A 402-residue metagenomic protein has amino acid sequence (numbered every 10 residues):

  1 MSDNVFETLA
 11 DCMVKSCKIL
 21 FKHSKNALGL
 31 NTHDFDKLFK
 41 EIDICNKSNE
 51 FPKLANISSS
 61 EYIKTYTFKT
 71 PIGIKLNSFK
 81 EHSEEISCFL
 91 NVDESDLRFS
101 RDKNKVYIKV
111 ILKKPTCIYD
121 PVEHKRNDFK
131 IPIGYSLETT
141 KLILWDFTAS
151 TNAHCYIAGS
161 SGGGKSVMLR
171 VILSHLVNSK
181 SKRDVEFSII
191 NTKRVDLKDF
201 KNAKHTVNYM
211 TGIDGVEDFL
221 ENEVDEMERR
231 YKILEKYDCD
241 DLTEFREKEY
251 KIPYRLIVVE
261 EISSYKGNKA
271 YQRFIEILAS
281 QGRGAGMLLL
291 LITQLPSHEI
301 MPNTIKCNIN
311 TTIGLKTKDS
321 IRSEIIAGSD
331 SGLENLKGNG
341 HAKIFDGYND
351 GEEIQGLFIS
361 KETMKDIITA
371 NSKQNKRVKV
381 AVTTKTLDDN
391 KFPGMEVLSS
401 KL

Functional and structural regions predicted by a protein language model:
M1-L20, I63-T67, D102-K103, P121-K236 (+6 more regions): P-loop NTPase catalytic phosphate-binding loop
C12-K141, S150, P296: N-terminal "pre-motor" subdomain/linker immediately upstream of P-loop NTPase catalytic cores
T70-P71, V207-N208, E247: Residue-level detector of alpha-helix boundaries and kinks
Y237-Y254: Mid-core helix/loop region of P-loop NTP-binding domains shared across ATPases and GTPases
R322: Surface-exposed substrate-engagement region within the catalytic domains of secreted or surface-exposed extracellular
N371-T384: Charge-patterned, long linear interaction tracts outside catalytic cores
